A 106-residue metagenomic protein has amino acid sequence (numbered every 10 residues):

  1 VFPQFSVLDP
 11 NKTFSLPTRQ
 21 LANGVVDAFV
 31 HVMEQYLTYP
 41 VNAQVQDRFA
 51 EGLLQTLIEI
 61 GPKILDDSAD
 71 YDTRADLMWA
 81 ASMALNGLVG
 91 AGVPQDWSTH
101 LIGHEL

Functional and structural regions predicted by a protein language model:
V1-N42: A glycine/threonine-rich phosphate-anchoring loop and its flanking beta-alpha core in nucleotide/phosphate-binding
Q35-L106: Active-site segments that bind and position negatively charged phosphate/pyrophosphate groups
